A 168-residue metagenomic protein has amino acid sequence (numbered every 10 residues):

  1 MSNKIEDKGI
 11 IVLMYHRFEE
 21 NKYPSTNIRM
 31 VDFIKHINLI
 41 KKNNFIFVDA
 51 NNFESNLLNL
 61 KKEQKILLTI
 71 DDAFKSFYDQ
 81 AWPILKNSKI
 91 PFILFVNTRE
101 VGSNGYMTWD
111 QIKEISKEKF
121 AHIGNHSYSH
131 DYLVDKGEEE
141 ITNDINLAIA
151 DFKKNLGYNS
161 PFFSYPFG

Functional and structural regions predicted by a protein language model:
M1-I66: N-terminal pre-catalytic segment of deacetylase/amide-hydrolase enzymes
K8, L13-E19, E63-I66, K75-Y78 (+1 more regions): Metal-dependent polysaccharide deacetylase catalytic core of the NodB/CE4 family, i.e., the active-site-bearing domain
S25, D79-Q80: Short, solvent-exposed loop/turn and secondary-structure capping segments
R29, I84-N87: Glycine-rich, phosphate-binding/catalytic loops in enzymes
S55-N59, A81-W82, I112: Distinct, well-ordered alpha-helical segments
D71-A73: Noncatalytic alpha-helical scaffolds and linker/capping helices
